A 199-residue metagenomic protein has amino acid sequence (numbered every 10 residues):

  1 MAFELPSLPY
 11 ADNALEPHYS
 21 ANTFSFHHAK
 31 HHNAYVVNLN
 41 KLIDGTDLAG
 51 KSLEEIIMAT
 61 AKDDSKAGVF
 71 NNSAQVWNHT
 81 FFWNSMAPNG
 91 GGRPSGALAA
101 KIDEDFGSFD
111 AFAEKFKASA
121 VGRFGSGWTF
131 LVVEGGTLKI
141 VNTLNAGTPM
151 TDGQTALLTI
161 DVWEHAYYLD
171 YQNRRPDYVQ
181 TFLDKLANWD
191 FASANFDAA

Functional and structural regions predicted by a protein language model:
M1-A199: Feature for soluble, non-membrane regions of globular proteins
